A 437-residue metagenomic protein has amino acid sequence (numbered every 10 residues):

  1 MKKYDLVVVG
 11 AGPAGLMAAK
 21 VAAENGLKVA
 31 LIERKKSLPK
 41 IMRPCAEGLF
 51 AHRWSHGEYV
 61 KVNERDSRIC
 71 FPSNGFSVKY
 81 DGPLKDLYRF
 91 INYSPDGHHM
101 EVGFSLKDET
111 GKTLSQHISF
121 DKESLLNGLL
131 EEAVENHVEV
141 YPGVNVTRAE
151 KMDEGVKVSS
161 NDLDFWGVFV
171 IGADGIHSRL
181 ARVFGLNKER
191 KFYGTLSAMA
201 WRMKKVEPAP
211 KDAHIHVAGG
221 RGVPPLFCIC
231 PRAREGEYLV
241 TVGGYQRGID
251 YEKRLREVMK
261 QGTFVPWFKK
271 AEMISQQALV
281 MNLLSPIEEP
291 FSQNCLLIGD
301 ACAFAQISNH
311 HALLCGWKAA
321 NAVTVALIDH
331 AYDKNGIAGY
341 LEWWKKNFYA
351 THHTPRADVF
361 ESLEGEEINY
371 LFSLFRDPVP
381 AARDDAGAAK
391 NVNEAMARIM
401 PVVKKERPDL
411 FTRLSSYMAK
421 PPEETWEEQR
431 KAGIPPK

Functional and structural regions predicted by a protein language model:
K2-L31: N-terminal Rossmann-like FAD-binding beta1-loop-alpha1 element of flavoenzymes
V21, R34-D96: N-terminal FAD cofactor-binding segment of flavoenzymes
L31-K36, D300: Conserved acidic E/D residue at the C-terminus of a beta-strand in Rossmann-like folds
P83-K85, I91-F169: Feature captures the FAD/FMN-dependent oxidoreductase FAD-binding
E131-P266, A303: Predominantly flavin-linked oxidoreductase catalytic cores and closely associated redox partners
Q246-A322, A326-L327, A331-G339: FAD/FMN-dependent oxidoreductases across multiple families
N321-L371: Active-site-proximal substrate-binding core of FAD-dependent oxidoreductases
G365-K437: C-terminal auxiliary extensions adjacent to catalytic cores
